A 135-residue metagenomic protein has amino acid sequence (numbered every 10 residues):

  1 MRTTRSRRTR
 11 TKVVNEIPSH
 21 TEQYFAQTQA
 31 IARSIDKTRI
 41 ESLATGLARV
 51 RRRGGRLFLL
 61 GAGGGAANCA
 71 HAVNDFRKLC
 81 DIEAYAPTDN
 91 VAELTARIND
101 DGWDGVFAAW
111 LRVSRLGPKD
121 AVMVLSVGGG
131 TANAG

Functional and structural regions predicted by a protein language model:
R2-I35: Generic N-terminal amphipathic, Lys/Arg-enriched alpha-helix
T21, I40-L43, C69: Hydrophobic packing residues in well-ordered alpha-helices of helical domains and bundles
I35-R53: A short, well-structured juxtamembrane/interface segment
R49-A121: Glycine-rich, small/polar surface segments that engage phosphate groups of diverse ligands
D120-G129: Alpha-helical transmembrane segments of helical membrane proteins, especially in multi-pass transport, channel
G130-G135: Glycine/threonine-rich flexible loop motifs
